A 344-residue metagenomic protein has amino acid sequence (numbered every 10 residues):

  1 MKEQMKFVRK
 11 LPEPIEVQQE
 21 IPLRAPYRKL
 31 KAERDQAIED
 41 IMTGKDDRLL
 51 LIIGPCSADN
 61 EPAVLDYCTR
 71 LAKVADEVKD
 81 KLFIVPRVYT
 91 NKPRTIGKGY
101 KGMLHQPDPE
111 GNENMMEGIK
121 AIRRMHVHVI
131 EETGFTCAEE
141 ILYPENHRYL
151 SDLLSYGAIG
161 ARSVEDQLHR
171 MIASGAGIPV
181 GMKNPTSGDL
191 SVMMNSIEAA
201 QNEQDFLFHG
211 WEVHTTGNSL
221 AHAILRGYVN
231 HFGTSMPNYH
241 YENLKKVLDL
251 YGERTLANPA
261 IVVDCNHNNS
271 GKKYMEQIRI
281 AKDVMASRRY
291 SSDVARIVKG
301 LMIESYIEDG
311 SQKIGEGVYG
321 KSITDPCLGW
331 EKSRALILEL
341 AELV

Functional and structural regions predicted by a protein language model:
M1-M42: N- or domain-start disorder-to-order transition segments that initiate the globular core
K2, C68, K81-K246, H267-K272 (+4 more regions): Active-site-facing alpha/beta catalytic cores
E39-D47, E253-N258: Glycine-rich phosphate/diphosphate-binding loops that line cofactor/substrate pockets in enzymes
L50-A63, D325: Conserved phosphate/anionic-ligand binding catalytic regions in large, soluble enzymes, centered on
G54, V263, G329: Conserved, mostly hydrophobic/aromatic
C56-D59, N258, N266-K272: Short acidic, Gly/Ser-rich segments with clustered Asp/Glu that frequently serve as metal-coordination loops in enzyme
Y306-V344: Internal helix-turn-beta structural module
